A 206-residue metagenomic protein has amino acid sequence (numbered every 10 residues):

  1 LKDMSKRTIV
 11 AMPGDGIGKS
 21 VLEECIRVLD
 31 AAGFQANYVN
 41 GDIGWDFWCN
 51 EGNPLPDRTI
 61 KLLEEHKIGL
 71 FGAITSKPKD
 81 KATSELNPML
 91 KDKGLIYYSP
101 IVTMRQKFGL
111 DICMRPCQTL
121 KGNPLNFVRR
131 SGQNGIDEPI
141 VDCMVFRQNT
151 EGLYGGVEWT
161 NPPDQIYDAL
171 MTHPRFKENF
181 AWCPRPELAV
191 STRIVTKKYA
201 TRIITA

Functional and structural regions predicted by a protein language model:
L1-D3: Short, Lys/Arg-enriched N-terminal segments with co-localized hydrophobic residues within the first ~10-30 amino acids
S5-T8, V141: Nucleotide donor/acceptor-binding cores
T8-A32, D168-A206: Glycine-rich phosphate/diphosphate-binding loop of Rossmann-like nucleotide-binding domains
I9-S20, F47-E51, P88, D92: A short N-terminal beta->alpha junction/helix N-cap motif
G14-G16, I43, I74, T119: Short, ordered loop/turn segments at secondary-structure junctions
Q35-F47: A short beta-strand-loop structural module common to alpha/beta enzyme folds
C49-F180, E187-S191: N-terminal glycine-rich phosphate/adenylate-binding segment common to multiple enzyme folds
